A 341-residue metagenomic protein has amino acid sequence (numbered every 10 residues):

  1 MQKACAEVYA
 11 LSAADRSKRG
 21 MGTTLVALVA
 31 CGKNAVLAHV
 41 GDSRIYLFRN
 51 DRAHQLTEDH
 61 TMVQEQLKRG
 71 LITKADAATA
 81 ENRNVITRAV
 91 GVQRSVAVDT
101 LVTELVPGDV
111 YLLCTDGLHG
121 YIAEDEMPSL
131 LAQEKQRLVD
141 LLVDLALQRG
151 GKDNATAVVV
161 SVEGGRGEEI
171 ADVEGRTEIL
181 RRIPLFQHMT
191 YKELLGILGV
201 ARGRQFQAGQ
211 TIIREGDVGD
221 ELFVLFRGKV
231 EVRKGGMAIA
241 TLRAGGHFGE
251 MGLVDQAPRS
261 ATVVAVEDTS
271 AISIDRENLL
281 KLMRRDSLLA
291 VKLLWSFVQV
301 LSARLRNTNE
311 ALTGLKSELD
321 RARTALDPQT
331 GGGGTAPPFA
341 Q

Functional and structural regions predicted by a protein language model:
M1-F206, K229, A257, Q299 (+4 more regions): PP2C/PPM-type serine/threonine phosphatase catalytic domain
A35, S43-I45, T211, K229-R233 (+2 more regions): Short beta-strand segments in beta-sandwich/barrel cores
T57, Y121, H188, L222 (+3 more regions): Short aromatic/basic micro-patch
G117, G209, D220-G235, A244-H247: Glycine- and acidic-residue-biased ligand/ion/polar-headgroup-sensing regions
I212-D217: Short phosphate-coordinating micro-motif centered on Lys-Gly-acidic
A238-W295, Q299: Cyclic-nucleotide recognition modules
W295-Q341: Polybasic "coupling" helices that flank or enter modular domains
